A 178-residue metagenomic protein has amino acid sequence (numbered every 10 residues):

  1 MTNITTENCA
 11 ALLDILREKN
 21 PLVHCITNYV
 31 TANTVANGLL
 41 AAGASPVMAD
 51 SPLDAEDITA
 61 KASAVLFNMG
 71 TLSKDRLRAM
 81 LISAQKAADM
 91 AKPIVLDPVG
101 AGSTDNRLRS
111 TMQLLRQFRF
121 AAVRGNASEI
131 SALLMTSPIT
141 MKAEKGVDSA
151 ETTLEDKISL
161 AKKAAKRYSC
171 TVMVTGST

Functional and structural regions predicted by a protein language model:
M1-A88, P93, I158-T178: Small-residue (G/A/S/T)-rich helix-start motifs and N-terminal tracts that mark the onset
N68, R76-G125: Glycine/small-residue-rich loop that forms an oxyanion/phosphate-binding "nest" at active or ligand-binding sites
L72-S73, G102, I130-S131: Glycine-rich nucleotide phosphate-binding loop and flanking beta-alpha elements of Rossmann-like dinucleotide-binding
N106-T178: Conserved phosphate/ATP/ADP-binding segment of small-molecule kinases
